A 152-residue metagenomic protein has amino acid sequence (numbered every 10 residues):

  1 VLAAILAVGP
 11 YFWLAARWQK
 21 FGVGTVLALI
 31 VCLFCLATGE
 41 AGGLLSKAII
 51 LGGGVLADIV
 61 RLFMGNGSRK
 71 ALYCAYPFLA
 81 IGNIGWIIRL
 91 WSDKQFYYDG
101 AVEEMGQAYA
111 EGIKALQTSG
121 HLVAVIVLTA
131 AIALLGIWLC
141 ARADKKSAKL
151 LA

Functional and structural regions predicted by a protein language model:
V1-T25: Hydrophobic transmembrane alpha-helices
A3, V23, L45, I49 (+1 more regions): Membrane-interface starts of transmembrane alpha-helices
I5, R17, F21, G39 (+2 more regions): Hydrophobic, aromatic-rich alpha-helical transmembrane segments and their membrane-interface anchor motifs
V8, F12, C35-L36, G54-D58 (+2 more regions): Transmembrane alpha-helical segments of multi-pass membrane transport proteins and ion-pumping complexes
V23-L33, R69-G82: Central hydrophobic cores of alpha-helical transmembrane segments in multi-pass integral membrane proteins
V31-I59: Interfacial aromatic-anchored transmembrane helix boundaries in multi-pass membrane proteins
V55-Y76: Membrane-interface helix-loop-helix junctions at boundaries between adjacent transmembrane segments
L72-L150: Membrane-embedded alpha-helical hairpins and interfacial helices in multi-pass inner-membrane proteins
